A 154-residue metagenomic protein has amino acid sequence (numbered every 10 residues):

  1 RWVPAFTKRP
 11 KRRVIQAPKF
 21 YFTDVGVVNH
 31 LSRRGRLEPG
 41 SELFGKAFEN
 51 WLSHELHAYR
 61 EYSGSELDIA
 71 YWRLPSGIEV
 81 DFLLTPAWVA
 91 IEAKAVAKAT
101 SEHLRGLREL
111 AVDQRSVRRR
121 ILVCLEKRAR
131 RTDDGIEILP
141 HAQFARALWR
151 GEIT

Functional and structural regions predicted by a protein language model:
R1-W88: Accessory nucleic acid-recognition modules appended to NTPase machines
A70, R119-L122, E137: A structural signal for isolated positions on well-ordered beta-strands in alpha/beta enzyme cores
R73, V123-E126: Short beta-strand/turn micro-motifs composed of small residues that flank or help shape donor/cofactor-binding pockets
E79-V80, A99-E102, R128-D133: Short active-site-adjacent structural elements
T85-A99: Active-site ExK catalytic segment of metal-dependent nucleases
A90-A93, R119-C124: Conserved active-site loop/cleft motifs that coordinate metal ions or position small ligands
S101-S116, R120: Short, charged, amphipathic alpha-helix that recurs within catalytic cores of restriction-modification and other
E126-T154: Domain-level recognition of nuclease-like catalytic cores that cleave nucleotide substrates
